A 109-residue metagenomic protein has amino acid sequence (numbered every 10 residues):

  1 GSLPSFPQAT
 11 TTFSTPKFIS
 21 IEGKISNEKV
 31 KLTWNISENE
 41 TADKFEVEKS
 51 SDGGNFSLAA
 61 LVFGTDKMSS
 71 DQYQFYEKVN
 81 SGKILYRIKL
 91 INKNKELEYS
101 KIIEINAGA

Functional and structural regions predicted by a protein language model:
G1-A109: Short, compositionally biased serine/threonine- and acidic-rich segments at solvent-exposed termini, linkers, or domain
